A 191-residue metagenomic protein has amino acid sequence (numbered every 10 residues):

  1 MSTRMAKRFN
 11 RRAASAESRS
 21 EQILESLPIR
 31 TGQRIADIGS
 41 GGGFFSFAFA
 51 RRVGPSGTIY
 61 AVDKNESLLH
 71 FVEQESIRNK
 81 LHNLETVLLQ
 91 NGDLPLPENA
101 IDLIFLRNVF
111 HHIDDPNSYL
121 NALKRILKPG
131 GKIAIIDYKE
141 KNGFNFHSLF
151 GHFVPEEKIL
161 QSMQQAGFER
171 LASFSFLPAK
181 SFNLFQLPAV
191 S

Functional and structural regions predicted by a protein language model:
M1-A36: Class I SAM-dependent transferase core
A36, G41-D93: Class I SAM-dependent methyltransferase SAM/SAH-binding core
V53-G54, I113-D114, L127-P129: Helix-to-beta-strand junctions that scaffold the AdoMet/dcAdoMet cofactor pocket in Class I SAM-dependent enzymes
L94-L103: A short acidic, Gly/Pro-enriched loop at the edge of an enzyme's catalytic core that lines a small-molecule cofactor
D102-D115: A short SAM/SAH-binding and catalytic strip from SAM-dependent methyltransferases
N117-K132: A short glycine-rich, Lys/Arg-flanked "PGG" loop and its adjoining helix->strand segment in the class I
A134-K158: Conserved class I S-adenosyl-L-methionine
A172-S191: Core SAM-dependent methyltransferase catalytic element
